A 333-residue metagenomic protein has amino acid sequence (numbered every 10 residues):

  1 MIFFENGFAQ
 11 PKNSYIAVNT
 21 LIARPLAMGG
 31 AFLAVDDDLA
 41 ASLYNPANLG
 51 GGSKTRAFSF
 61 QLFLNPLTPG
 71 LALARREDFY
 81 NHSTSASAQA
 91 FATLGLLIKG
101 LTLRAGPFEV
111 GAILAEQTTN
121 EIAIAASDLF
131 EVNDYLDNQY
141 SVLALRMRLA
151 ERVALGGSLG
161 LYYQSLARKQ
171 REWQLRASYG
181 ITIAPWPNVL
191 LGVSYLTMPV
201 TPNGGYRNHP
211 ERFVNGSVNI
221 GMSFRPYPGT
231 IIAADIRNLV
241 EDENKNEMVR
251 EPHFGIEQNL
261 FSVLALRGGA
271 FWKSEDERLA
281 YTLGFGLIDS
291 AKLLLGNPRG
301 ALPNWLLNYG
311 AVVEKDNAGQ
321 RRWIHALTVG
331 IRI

Functional and structural regions predicted by a protein language model:
F8-I333: Subset of outer-membrane beta-barrel
